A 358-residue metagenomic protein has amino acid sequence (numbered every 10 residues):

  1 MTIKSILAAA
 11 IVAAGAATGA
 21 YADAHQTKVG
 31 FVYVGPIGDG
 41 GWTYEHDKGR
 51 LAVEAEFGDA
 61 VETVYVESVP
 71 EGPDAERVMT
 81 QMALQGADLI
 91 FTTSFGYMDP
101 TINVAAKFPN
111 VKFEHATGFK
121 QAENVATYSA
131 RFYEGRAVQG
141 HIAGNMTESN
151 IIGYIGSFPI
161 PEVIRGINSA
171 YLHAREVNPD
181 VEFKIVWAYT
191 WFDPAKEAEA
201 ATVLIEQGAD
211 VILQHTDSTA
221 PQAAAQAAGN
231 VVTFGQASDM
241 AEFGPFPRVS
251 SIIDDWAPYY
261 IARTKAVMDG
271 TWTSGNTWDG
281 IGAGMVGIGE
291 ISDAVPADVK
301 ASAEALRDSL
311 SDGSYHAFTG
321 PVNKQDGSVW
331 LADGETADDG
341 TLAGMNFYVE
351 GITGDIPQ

Functional and structural regions predicted by a protein language model:
M1-A22: Gram-negative bacterial Sec-dependent N-terminal signal peptides
D23-Q358: A residue-level marker of the well-folded mature domains of exported/periplasmic proteins
